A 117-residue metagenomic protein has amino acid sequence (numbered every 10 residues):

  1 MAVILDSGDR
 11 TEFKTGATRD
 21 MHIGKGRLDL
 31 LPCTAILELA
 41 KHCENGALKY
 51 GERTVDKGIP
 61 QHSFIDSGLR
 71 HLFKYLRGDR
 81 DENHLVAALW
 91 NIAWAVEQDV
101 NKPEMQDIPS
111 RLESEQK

Functional and structural regions predicted by a protein language model:
M1-K117: Intrinsically disordered, low-complexity regulatory regions that flank transcription factor DNA-binding cores
